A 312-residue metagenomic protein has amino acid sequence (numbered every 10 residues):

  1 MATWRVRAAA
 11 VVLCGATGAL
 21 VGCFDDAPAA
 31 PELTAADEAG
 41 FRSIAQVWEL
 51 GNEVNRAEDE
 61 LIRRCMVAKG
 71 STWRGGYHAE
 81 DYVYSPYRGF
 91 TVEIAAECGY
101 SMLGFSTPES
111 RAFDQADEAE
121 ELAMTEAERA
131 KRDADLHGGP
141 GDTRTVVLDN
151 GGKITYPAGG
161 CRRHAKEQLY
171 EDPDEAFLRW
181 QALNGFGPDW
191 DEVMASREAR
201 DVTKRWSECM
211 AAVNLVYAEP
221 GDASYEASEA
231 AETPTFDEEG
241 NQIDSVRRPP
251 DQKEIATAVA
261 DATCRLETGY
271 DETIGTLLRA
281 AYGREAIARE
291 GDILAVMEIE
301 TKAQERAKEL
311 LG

Functional and structural regions predicted by a protein language model:
M1-D26: Secretory targeting and sorting signals
C23-G312: Cell-envelope/extracellular polymer assembly enzymes that use nucleotide-activated donors
